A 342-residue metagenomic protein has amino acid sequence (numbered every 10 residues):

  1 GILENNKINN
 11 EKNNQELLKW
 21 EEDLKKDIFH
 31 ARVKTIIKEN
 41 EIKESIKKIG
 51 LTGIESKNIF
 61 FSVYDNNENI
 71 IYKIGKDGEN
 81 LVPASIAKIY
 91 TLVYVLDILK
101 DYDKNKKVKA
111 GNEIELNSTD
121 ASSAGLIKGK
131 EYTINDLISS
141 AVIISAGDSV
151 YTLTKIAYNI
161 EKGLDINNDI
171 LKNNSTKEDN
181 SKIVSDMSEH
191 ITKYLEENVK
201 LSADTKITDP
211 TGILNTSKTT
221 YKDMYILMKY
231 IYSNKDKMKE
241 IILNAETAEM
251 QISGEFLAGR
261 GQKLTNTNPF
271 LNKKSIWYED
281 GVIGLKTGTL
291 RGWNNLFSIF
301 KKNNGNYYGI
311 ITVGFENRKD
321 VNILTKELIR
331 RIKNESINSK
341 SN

Functional and structural regions predicted by a protein language model:
G1-E4: Gram-positive cell-envelope targeting signals
N6, L17-Y64, I71-K73, I134-L137 (+1 more regions): Penicillin-recognizing serine hydrolase domain
E55, D77-N80, S85-I86: Extracytoplasmic Gram-positive cell-surface binding/anchoring modules and repeats
E68, V82-V108, M224: Active-site SXXK
A87, D101-G129, L243-S253: Short, glycine/proline-biased beta-turn/loop segments that scaffold the active-site neighborhood
I138-S145: Short helix- or helix-capping micro-motifs that position conserved polar/aromatic residues at function-defining sites
S145-N159: Acidic/polar active-site rim loop that often engages polyanionic ligands
